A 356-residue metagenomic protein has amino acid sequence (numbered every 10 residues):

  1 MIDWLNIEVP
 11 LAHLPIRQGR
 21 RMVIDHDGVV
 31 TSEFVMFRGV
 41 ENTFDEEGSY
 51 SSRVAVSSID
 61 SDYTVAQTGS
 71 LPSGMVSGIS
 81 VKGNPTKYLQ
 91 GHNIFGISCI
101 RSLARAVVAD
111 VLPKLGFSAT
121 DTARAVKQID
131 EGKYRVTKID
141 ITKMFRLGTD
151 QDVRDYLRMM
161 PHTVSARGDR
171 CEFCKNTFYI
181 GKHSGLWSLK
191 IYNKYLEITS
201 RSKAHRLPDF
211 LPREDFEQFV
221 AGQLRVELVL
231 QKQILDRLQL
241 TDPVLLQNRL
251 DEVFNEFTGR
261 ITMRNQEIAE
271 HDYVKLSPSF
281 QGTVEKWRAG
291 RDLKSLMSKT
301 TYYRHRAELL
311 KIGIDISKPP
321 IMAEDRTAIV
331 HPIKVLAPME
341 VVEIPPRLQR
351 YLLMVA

Functional and structural regions predicted by a protein language model:
M1-L293, I312-A356: Structured, helix-rich domain cores that form ligand/interaction pockets
Y302: Helix-turn-helix DNA-binding segment
R306: DNA major-groove recognition helix of helix-turn-helix
